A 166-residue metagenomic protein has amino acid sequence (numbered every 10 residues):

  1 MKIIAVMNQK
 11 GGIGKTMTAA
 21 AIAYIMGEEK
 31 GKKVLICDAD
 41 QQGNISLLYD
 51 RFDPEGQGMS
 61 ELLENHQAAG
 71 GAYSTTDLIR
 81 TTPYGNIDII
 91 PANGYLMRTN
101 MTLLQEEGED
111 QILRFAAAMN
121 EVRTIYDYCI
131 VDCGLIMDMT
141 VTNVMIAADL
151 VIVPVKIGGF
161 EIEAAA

Functional and structural regions predicted by a protein language model:
M1-A166: P-loop NTP-binding core
